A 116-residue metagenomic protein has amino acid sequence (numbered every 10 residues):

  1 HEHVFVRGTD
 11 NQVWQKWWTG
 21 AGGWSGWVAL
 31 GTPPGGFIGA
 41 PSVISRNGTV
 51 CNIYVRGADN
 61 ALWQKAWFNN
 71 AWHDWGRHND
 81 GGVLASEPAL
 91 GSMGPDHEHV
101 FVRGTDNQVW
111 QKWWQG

Functional and structural regions predicted by a protein language model:
H1-G116: A structural motif
